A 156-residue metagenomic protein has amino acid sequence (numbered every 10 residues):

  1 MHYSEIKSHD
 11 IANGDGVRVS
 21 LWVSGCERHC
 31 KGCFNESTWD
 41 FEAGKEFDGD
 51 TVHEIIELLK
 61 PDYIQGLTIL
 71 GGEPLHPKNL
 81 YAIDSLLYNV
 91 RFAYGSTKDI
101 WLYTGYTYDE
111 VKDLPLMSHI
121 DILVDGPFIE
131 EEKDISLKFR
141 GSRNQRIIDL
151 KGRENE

Functional and structural regions predicted by a protein language model:
M1-S4, V17, N35-W101, Y108-D113: Conserved Radical SAM active-site core
H2-H29: N-terminal pre-triad scaffold of radical SAM enzymes
I11, L114, L137-F139: Short secondary-structure boundary/capping segments
A12, D109, E132, E156: Flexible, glycine-rich phosphate/dinucleotide-binding loops and adjacent beta-alpha linkers at cofactor/substrate
H53-I56, K60, K112-E132: Structural recognition of alpha->loop->beta junctions
P77-I83, Y88, K133-E156: P-loop/Walker A phosphate-binding loop and immediately adjacent motor/lid segment at beta-alpha junctions
T97, H119-I120, N144: A generic structural signal for alpha->beta connector loops
